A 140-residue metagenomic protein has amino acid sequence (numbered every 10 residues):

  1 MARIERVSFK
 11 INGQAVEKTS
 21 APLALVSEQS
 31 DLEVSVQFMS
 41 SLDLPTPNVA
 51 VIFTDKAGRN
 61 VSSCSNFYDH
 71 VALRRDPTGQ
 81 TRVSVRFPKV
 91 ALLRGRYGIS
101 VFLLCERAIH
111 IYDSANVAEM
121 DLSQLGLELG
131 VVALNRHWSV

Functional and structural regions predicted by a protein language model:
M1-V140: Localized sequence-composition bias
